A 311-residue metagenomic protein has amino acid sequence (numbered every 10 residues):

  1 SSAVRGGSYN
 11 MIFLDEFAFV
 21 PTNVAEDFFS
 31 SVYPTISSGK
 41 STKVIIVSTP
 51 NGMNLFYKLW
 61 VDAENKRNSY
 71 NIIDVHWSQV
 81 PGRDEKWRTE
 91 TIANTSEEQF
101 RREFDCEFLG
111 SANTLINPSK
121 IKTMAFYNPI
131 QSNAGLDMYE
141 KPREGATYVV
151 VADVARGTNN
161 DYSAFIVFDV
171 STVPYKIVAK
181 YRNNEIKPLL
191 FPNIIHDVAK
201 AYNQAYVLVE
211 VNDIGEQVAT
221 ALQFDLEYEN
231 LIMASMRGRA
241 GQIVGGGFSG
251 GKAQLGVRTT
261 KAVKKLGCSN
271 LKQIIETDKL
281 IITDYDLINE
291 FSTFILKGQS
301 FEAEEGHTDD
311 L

Functional and structural regions predicted by a protein language model:
S1-T35: Conserved RecA-like ASCE ATPase "motif II neighborhood" in helicase/translocase motors
A3, D27, Q79-V154: ATPase catalytic-site recognition across NTP-hydrolyzing enzymes
S8, T49-L115, G246-G247, A253-Q254 (+1 more regions): Conserved P-loop NTPase catalytic core
F19-T22, G157, I214: Residues immediately C-terminal
S41-T49: Structural recognition of the conserved hydrophobic beta-strand(s) that form the central parallel beta-sheet of P-loop
M53, S171-G298: Mg2+-dependent endonuclease catalytic cores in nucleic-acid-processing enzymes, primarily RNase H-like
G145, T158-A164, P174: Short, flexible loop/turn motifs enriched in small residues
Q299-L311: Acidic, Mg2+-coordinating catalytic module of metal-dependent nucleases/exonucleases that use a two-metal-ion mechanism
